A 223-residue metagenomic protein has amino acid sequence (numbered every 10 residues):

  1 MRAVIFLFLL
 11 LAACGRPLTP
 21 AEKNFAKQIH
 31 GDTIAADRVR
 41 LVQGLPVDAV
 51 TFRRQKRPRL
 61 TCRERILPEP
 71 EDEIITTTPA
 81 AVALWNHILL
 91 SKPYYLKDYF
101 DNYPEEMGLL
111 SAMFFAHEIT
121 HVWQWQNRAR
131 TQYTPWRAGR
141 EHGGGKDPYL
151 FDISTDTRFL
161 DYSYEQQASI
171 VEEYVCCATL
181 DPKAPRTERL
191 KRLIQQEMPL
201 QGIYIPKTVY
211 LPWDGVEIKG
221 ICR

Functional and structural regions predicted by a protein language model:
M1-L9: Sec-dependent signal peptide recognition, specifically the positively charged N-region followed immediately by
A21, K27, T33-I34, T76 (+3 more regions): Metalloprotease/metallohydrolase-associated module, dominated by Zn2+-dependent proteases
A21-A49: Post-signal peptide N-terminal segment of mature Sec-exported envelope proteins
V39-Q55, W136-E141: Acidic helix-start/capping segments at beta-turn-to-alpha-helix junctions
P46-S91, Y95: Catalytic zinc-binding patch centered on the HExxH motif and its immediate surroundings that defines zinc-dependent
E69-A81, K92-A116, F159-L160: Short pre-active-site segment immediately N-terminal to the catalytic Zn-binding motif
I119-W136: Catalytic Zn2+-binding segment of zinc metalloproteases
